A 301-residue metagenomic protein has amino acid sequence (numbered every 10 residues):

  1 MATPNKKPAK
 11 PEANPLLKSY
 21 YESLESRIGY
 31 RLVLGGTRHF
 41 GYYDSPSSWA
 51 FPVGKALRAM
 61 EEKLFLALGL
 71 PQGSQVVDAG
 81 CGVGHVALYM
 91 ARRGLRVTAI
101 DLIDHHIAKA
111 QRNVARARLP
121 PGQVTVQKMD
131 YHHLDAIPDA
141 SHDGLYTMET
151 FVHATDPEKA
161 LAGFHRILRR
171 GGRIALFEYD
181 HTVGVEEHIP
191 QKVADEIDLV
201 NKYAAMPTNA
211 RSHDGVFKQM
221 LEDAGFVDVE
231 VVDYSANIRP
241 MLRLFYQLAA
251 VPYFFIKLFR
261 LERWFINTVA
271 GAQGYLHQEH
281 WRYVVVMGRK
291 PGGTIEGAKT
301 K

Functional and structural regions predicted by a protein language model:
M1-R31: N-terminal auxiliary segments of SAM/dcSAM-dependent transferases
H39-Y42, G54-Q72: Conserved alpha-helix/loop element of class I SAM-dependent methyltransferases that forms part of the SAM/SAH-binding
Q75-V77, V83-H133: Class I SAM-dependent methyltransferase SAM/SAH-binding core
H133-L145: A short acidic, Gly/Pro-enriched loop at the edge of an enzyme's catalytic core that lines a small-molecule cofactor
E158-R173: A short glycine-rich, Lys/Arg-flanked "PGG" loop and its adjoining helix->strand segment in the class I
A175-D198: Conserved class I S-adenosyl-L-methionine
L199-V216: Acceptor-substrate binding/catalytic loop of class I
A250-V251, R263-K301: C-terminal lobe and adjacent flexible extensions of AdoMet/dcAdoMet transferase-like proteins
